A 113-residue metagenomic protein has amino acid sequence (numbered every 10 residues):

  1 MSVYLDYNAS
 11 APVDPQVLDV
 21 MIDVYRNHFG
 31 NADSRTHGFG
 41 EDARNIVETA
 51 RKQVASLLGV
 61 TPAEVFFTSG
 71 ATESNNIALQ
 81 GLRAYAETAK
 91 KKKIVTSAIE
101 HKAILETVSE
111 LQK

Functional and structural regions predicted by a protein language model:
M1-K113: Pyridoxal 5′-phosphate
